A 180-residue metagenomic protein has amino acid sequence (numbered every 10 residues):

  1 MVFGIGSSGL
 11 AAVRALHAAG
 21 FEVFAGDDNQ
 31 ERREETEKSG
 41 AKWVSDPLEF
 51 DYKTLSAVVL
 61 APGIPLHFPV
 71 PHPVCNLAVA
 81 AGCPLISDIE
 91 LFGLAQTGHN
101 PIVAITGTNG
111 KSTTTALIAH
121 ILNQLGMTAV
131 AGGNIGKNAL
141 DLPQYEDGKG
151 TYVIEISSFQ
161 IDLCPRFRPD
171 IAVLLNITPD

Functional and structural regions predicted by a protein language model:
M1-S87, L91: N-terminal leader/targeting and accessory segments in enzymes
K53, L66-D180: Phosphate-binding loop of NTP-binding sites
